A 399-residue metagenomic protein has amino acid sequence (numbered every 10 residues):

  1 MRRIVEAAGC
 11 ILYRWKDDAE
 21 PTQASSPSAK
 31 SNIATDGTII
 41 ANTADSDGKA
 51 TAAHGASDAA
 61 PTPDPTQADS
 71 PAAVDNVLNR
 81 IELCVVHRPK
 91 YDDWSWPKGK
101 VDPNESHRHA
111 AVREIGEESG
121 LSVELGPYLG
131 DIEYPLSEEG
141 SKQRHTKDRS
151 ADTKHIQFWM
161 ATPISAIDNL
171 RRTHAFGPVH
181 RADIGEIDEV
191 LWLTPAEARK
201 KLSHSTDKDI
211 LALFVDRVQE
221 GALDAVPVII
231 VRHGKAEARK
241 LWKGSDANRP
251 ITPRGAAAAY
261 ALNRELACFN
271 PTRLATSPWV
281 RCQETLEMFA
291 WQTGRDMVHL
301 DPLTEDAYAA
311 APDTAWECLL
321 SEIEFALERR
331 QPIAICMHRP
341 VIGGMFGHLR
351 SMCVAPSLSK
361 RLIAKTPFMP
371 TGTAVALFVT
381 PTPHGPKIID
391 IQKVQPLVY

Functional and structural regions predicted by a protein language model:
M1-W96, V228-H233: N-terminal strand-loop-strand
V5-G9, K154-F158, M369-A376: Short hydrophobic/aromatic beta-strand or adjacent loop that forms the aromatic wall/cage of a ligand/substrate-binding
L12-R14, H87, F158-T162, W192 (+1 more regions): Short, well-ordered beta-strand micro-motif
I39-I40, D47-T66, D92-D93, D168-G234 (+1 more regions): Nudix hydrolase/Nudix homology domain
S95-G130, G255: The catalytic Nudix box helix
G99, L223-A310, G343, L349 (+2 more regions): Active-site-proximal alpha-helix that buttresses catalytic centers in soluble enzyme cores
E133-F176: Active-site-adjacent beta-strand/loop module that shapes the phosphate/pyrophosphate-binding cleft
E220, S321-P383: Active-site-adjacent alpha-helix immediately C-terminal to a catalytic or transition-state-stabilizing loop
